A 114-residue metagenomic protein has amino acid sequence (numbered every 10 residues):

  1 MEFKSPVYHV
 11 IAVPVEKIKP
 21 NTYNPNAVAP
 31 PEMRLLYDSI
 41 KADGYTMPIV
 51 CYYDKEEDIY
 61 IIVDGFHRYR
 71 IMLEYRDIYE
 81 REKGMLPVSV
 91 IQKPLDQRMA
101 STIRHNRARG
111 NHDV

Functional and structural regions predicted by a protein language model:
M1-V15, D38-S39: N-terminal leader/domain-start detector
F3, K19-M47, E57, Y69-V114: Amphipathic, charge-rich alpha-helical segments that serve as recognition/docking helices
Y52-D54: Short beta-strand micro-motifs enriched in acidic
G65: Short, conserved phosphate/pyrophosphate- and ester-handling motifs at nucleotide-, phospho-/glycolipid
